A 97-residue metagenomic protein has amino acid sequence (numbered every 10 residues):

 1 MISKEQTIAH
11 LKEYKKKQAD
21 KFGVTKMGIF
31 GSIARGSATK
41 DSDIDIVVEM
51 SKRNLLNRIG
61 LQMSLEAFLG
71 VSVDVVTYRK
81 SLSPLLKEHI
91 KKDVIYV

Functional and structural regions predicted by a protein language model:
M1-K26, A34-K40, S51-V97: Catalytic core of pol beta-like nucleotidyltransferases
I29: Conserved histidines in hydrophobic membrane contexts and catalytic metal-binding motifs
D45-V48: Short beta-strand->loop micro-motif that forms the acidic, two-metal-ion catalytic signature in nucleotide-processing
